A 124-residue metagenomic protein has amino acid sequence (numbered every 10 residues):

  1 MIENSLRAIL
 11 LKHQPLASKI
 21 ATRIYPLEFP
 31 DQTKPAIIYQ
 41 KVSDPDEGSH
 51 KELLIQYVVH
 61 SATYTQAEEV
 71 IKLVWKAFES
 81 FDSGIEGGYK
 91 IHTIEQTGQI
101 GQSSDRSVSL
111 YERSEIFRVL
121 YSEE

Functional and structural regions predicted by a protein language model:
M1-I9, K41-E52, K90-E124: Short, charged interaction patches at domain edges and termini
M1-P45, T65, E69, K76 (+1 more regions): Small/polar-rich, solvent-exposed N-terminal microdomains that initiate assembly or binding
I55-Y57: Short, hydrophobic beta-strand segments
V59-T65: A generic structural motif
